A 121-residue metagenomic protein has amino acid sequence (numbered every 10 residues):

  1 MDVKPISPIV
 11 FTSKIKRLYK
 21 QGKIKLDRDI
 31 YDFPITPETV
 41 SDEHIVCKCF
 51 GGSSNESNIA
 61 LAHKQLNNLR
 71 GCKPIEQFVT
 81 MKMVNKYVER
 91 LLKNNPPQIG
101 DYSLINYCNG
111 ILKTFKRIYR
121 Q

Functional and structural regions predicted by a protein language model:
M1-I30, R90, D101: Short, charged surface segments at domain edges that flank catalytic/cofactor-binding sites
D2, P34, K64-N68: Short Cys/His-rich local motifs and their 1-3 flanking residues in nucleic-acid-associated proteins and small
I6, P37, L69-C72: Short, non-ligating residues that shape and space the ligands of small metal-coordination modules and catalytic
K20-K25, I30-T39, V46-K48: A contiguous binding-surface segment within folded domains or other stable secondary-structure elements
V40, F50-L69: Short beta-strand-alpha-helix junction that forms the catalytic/metal-binding core of metal-dependent nuclease domains
D42-C49, Q77-K86: Short cysteine/histidine-rich metal-coordination sites, predominantly Zn2+-binding motifs
N85-Q98: Short, cationic low-complexity segments
I99-Q121: Short flanking/linker segments adjacent to small metal-binding domains or redox-active Cys/His motifs
